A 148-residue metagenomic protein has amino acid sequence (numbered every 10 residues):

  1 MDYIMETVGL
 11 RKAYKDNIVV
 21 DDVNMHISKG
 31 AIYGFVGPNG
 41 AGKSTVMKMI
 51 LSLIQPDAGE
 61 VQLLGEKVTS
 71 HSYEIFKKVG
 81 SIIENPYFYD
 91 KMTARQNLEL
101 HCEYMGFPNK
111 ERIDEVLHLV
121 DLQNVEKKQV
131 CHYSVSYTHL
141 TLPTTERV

Functional and structural regions predicted by a protein language model:
N17-I18, Y73: Short coil-to-beta microelement around the adenine-binding A-loop and adjacent beta1/P-loop entry of ABC ATPase
P38-G42: Walker A (P-loop) phosphate-binding loop of ABC-type ATPase nucleotide-binding domains
L51: Helix-to-loop junction immediately C-terminal to a conserved catalytic motif
G59-S70, E74-I75: Conserved ABC transporter NBD signature motif
E99, E103, K110-V125: Conserved ABC ATPase "signature" region
H139-V148: Single conserved hydrophobic/aromatic residue that forms the stacking wall/gate of nucleotide- or nucleobase-binding
